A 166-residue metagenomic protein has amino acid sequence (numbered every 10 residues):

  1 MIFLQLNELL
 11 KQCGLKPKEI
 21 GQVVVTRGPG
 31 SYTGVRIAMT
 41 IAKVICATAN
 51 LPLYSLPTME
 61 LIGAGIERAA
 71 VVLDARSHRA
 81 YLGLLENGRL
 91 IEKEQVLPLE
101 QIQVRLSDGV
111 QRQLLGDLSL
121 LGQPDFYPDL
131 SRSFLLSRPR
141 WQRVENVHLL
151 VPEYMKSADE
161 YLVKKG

Functional and structural regions predicted by a protein language model:
M1-L4, T40, V44, L61: Short amphipathic alpha-helical face segments that pack within enzyme cores and frequently flank/anchor catalytic
M1-V25, V96, Q113-L114: N-terminal beta-alpha supersecondary unit
L9-Q12, T48, R140-W141, A158: Change "in soluble alpha/beta enzymes" to "in soluble alpha/beta proteins
Q12-K18, A47-L56: Phosphate-handling active-site elements
Q22-P52: DPxDG-like acidic metal-binding loop motif
Y54-G166: Oxyanion-binding and handling regions
